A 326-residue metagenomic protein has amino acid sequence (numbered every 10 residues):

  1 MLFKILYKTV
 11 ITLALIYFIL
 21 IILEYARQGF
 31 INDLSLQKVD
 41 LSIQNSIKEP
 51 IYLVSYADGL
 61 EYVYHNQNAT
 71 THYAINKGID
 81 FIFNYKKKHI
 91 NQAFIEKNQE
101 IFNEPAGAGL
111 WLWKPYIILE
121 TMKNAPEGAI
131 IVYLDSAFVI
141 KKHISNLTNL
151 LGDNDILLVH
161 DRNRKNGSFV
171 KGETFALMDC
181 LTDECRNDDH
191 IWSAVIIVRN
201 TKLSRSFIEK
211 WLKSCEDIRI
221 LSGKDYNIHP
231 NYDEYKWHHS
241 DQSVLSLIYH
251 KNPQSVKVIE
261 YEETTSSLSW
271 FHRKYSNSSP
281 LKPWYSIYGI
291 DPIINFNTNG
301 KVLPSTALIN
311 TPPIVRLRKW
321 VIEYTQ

Functional and structural regions predicted by a protein language model:
F3-Q326: Glycosyltransferase catalytic domains, chiefly GT-A lineage
